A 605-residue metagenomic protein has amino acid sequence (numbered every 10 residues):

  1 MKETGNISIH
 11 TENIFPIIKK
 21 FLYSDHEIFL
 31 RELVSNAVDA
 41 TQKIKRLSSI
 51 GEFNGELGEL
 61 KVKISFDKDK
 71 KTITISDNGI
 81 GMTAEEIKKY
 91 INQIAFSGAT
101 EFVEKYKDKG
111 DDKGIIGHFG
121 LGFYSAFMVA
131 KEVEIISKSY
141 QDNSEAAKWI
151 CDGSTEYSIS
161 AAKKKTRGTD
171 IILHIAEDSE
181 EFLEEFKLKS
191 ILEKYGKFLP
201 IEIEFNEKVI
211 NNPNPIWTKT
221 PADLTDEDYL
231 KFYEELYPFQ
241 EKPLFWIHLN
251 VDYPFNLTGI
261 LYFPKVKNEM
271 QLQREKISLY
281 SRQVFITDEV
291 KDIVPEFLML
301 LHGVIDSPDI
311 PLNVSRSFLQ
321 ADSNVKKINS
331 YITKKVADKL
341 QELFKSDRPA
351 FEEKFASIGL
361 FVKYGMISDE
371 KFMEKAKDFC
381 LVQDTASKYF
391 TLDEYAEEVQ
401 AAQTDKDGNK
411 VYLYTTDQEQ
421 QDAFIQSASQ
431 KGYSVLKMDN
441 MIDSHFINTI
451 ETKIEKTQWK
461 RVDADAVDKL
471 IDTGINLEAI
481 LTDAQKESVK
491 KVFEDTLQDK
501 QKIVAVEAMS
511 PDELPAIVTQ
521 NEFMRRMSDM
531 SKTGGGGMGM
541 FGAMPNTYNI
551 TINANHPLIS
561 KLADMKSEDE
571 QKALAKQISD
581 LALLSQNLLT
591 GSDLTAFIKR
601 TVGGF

Functional and structural regions predicted by a protein language model:
M1-E177, E181-F182, S190: GHKL (Bergerat-fold) ATPase N-terminal catalytic module, capturing the glycine-rich phosphate-binding loop and acidic
I115, V133-E156, A176-E180, F186-F605: GHKL/Bergerat-fold ATPase module in large chromosome/replication-associated machines
